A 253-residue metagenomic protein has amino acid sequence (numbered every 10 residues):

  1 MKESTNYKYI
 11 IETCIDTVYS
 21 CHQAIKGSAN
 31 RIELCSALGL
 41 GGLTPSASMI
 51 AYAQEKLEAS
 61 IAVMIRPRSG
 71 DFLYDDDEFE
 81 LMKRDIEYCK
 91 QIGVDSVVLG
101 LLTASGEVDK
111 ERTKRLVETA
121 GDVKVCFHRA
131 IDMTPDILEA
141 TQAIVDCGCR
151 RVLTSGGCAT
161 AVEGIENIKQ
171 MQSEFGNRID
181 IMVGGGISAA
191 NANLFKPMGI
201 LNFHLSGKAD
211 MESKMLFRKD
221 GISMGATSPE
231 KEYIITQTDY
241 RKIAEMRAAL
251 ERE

Functional and structural regions predicted by a protein language model:
M1-C14, Q54-E55, K219-I222: N-terminal amphipathic alpha-helix/helix-capping segment at the start of soluble metabolic enzymes
Y9-T13, I32-L34, I61-I65, V97-L99 (+4 more regions): Hydrophobic faces of well-ordered beta-strands that scaffold small-molecule active sites in alpha/beta enzyme cores
I15-S36, I92-G93: Catalytic domains of carbohydrate-active enzymes, especially glycoside hydrolases
D16-K26, L73-D85, D132-C147, M171-S173 (+2 more regions): Catalytic cores of alpha/beta
Y19, L38-A59, D77-E80, L101-G121 (+5 more regions): Active-site-adjacent beta->alpha loops and helix N-cap segments on the catalytic face of soluble alpha/beta enzymes
G27, K56, I92, D146-C147 (+2 more regions): Structural motif
R84-G100: Ordered, amphipathic secondary-structure segments that act as subunit-interaction surfaces in large macromolecular
F175-E253: C-terminal alpha-helical cap/extension of soluble enzyme domains
